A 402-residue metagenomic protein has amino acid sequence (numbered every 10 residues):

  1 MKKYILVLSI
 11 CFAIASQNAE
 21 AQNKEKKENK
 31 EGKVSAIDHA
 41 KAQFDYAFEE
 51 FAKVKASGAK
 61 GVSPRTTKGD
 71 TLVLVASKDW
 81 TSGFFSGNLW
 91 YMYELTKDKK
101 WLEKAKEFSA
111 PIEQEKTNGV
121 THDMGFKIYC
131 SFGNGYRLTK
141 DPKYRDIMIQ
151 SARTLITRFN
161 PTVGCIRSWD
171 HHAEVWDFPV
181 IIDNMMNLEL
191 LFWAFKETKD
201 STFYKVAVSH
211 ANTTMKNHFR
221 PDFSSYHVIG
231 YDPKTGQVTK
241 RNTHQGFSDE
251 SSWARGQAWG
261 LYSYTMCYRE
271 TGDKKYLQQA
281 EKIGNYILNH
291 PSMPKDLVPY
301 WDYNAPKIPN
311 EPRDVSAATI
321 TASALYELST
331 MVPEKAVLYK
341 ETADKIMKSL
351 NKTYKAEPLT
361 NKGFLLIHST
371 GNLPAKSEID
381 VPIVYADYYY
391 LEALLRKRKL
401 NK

Functional and structural regions predicted by a protein language model:
M1-E31: Bacterial Sec-dependent N-terminal signal peptides
Q22-K402: Glycan-recognition and catalytic cores of secretory/periplasmic carbohydrate-active enzymes
